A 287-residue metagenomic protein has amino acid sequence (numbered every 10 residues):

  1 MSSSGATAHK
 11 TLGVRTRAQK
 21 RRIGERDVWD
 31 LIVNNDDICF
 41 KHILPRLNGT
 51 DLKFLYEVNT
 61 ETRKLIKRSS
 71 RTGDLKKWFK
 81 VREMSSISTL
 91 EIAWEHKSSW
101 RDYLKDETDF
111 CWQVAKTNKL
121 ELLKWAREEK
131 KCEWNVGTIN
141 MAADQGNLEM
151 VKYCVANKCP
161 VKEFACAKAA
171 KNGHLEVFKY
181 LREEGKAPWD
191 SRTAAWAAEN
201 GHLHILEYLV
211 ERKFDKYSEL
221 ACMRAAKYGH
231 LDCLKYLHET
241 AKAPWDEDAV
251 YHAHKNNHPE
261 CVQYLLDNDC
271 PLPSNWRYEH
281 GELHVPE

Functional and structural regions predicted by a protein language model:
M1-E287: Ankyrin repeat (ANK) tandem alpha-helical domains that serve as protein-protein interaction scaffolds, prominent
